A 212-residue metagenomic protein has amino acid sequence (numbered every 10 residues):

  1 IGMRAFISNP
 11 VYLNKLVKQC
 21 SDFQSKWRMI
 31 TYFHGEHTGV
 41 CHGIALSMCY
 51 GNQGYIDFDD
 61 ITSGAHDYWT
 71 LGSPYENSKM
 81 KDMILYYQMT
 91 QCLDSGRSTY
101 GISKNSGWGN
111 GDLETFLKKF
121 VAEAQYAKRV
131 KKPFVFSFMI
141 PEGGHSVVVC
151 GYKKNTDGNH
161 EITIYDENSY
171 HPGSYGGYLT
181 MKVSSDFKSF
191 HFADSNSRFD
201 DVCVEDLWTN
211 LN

Functional and structural regions predicted by a protein language model:
I1-T115: Cysteine-nucleophile protease catalytic domains, especially the papain-like/related folds used in DUB/UBL proteases
A5, A45, A65, A122-A127 (+2 more regions): A sequence-composition feature that detects small, non-aromatic residues
F6, F23, F33, F58 (+5 more regions): Phenylalanine-focused residue identity feature
K15-K18, K26, K79-K81, K104 (+5 more regions): Context-gated lysine
H34-H37, H42, H66, H145 (+3 more regions): Histidine (H) residue identity feature
G43-L46, Y50-I56, C150-Y152, D166 (+2 more regions): Generic ordered-secondary-structure signal
S106-Y165: Active-site-adjacent substructure of cysteine-protease-like catalytic cores
P141-G143, K153-N212: Cys-His-centered catalytic/binding microenvironment captured across papain-like cysteine peptidases and homologous
